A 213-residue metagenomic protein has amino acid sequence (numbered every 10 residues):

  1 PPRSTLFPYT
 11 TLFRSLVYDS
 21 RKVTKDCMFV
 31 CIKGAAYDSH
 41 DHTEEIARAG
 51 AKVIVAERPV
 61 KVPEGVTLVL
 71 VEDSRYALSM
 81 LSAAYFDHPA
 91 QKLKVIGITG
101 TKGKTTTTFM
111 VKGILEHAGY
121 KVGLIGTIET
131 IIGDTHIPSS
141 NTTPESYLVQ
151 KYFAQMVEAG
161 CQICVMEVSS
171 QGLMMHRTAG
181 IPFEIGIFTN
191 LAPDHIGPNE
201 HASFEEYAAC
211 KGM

Functional and structural regions predicted by a protein language model:
P1-T11, E167: Positively charged, low-complexity/disordered segments
P2-R3, H40, P63, T143: Short, conserved micro-motifs enriched in small and acidic residues
R3-S4, R21, I46, H88 (+2 more regions): Structural motif
S4, V69-L70, N141, N199: Pocket-edge positions in alpha/beta enzyme catalytic cores
T5, V71-S74, P89, F204: Generic alpha-helical segment signature
P8-M80: N-terminal leader/targeting and accessory segments in enzymes
L78-M213: Phosphate-binding loop of NTP-binding sites
